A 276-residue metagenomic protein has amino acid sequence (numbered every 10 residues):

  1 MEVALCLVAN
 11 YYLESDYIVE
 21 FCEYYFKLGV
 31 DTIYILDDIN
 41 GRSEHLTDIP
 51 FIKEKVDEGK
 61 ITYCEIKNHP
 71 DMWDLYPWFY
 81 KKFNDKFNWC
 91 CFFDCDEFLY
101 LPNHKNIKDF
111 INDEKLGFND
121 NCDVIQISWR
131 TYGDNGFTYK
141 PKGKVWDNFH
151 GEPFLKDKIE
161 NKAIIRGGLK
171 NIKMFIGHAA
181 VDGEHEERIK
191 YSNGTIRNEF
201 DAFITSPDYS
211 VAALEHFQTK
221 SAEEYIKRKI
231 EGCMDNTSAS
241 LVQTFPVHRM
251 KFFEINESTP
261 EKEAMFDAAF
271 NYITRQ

Functional and structural regions predicted by a protein language model:
M1, G29, D94, N121 (+1 more regions): Residues that flank catalytic or metal-binding motifs in active/ligand-binding sites
M1-E23: N-proximal low-complexity "stem/linker" segments adjacent to membrane-targeting elements
L7-Y11, I39-N40, K67, E97-L99 (+2 more regions): Short, flexible loop/turn elements at secondary-structure junctions
E23-T32: Short, acidic, metal-binding catalytic loop of nucleotide-sugar glycosyltransferases
D31-T32, N88, D123: Short acidic/polar active-site loop segments enriched in Thr and Asp
I33-D38: Short internal beta-strands
G41-F92, Y100-L101: Active-site-proximal specificity loops/subdomain of glycosyltransferases
D74-Y76, L101-Q276: Catalytic-site signature of metal-activated, phosphate-bearing donor transferases, centered on the GT-A/GT-A-like
